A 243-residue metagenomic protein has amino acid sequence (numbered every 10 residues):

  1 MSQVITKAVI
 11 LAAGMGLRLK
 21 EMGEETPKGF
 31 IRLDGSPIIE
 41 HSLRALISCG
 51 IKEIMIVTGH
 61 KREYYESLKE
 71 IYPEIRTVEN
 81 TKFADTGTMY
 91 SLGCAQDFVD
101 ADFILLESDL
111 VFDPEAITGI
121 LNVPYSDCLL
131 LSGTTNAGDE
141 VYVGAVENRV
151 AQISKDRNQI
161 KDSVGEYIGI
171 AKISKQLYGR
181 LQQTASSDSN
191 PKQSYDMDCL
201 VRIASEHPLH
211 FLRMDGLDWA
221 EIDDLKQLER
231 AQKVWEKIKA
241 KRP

Functional and structural regions predicted by a protein language model:
M1-I10, S36-F103, D188: Conserved N-terminal catalytic core of the sugar/cofactor nucleotidyltransferase
S2-A8, G165-P243: Conserved alpha/beta core of the MobA/IspD/sugar-nucleotide pyrophosphorylase nucleotidyltransferase superfamily
S2-L33: Glycine-rich N-terminal loop/short-helix segment of MobA-like nucleotidyltransferase
A12, T58, E107, L131-S132: Short beta-strand/turn micro-motifs composed of small residues that flank or help shape donor/cofactor-binding pockets
G29, E74-R76, P208-H210: Conserved beta-strand segments of alpha/beta enzyme cores
F30, V143-A145, F211: A structural signal for short hydrophobic beta-strand segments in well-ordered beta-sheet cores
A101-V111: Short beta-strand-to-loop acidic/aromatic patch adjacent to the donor-nucleotide binding site
D113-N190: Conserved core of the sugar-phosphate nucleotidyltransferase
